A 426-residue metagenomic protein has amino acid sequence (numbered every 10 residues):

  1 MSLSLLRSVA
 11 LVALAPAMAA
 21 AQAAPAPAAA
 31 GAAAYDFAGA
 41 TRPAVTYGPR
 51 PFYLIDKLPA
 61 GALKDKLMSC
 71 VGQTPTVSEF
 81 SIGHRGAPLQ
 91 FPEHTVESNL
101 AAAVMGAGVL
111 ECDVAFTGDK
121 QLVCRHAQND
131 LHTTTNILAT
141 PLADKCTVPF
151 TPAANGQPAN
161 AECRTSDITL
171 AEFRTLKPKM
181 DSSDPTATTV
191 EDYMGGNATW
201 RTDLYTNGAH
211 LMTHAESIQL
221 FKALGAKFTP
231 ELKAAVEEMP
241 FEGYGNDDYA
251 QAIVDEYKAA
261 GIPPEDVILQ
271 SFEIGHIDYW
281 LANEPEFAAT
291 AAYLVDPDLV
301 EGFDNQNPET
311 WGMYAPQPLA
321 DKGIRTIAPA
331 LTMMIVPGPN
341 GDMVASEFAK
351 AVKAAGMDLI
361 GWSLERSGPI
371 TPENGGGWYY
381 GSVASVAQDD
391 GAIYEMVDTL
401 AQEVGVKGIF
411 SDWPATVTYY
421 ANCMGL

Functional and structural regions predicted by a protein language model:
M1-Q22: Gram-negative bacterial Sec-dependent N-terminal signal peptides
A24-L426: Phosphate-group recognition and catalysis centered on beta-loop-alpha active-site segments
